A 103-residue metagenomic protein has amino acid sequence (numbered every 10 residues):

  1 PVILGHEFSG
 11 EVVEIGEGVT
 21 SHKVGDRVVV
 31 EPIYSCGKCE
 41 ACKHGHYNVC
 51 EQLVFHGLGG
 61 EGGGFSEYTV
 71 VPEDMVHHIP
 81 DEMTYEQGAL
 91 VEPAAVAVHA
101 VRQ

Functional and structural regions predicted by a protein language model:
P1-E40, P80-M83: Glycine-rich beta-strand-centered segment in the early N-terminal region that forms part of a ligand/cofactor-binding
C36-Q103: NAD(P)H dinucleotide-binding glycine-rich loop of Rossmann-like/cofactor-binding domains, especially the beta1-alpha1
